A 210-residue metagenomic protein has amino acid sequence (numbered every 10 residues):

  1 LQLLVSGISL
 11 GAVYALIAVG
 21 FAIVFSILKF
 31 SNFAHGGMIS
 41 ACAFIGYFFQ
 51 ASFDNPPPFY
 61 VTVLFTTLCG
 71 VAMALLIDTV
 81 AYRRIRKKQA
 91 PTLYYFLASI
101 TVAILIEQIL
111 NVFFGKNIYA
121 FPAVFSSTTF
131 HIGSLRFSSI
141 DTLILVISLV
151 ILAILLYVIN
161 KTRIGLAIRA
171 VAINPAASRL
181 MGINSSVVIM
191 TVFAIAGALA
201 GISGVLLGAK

Functional and structural regions predicted by a protein language model:
L1-S6, F53-L64, A90, F130-I144: Interfacial loop-to-helix junctions that mark the boundaries of transmembrane helices in multi-pass membrane
Q2-F49, V80-A90, Y94: Single transmembrane alpha-helix segments in multi-pass membrane proteins
L4, G37-A41, F59-L68, L93-A98 (+2 more regions): Hydrophobic alpha-helical transmembrane segments
L10, R136-K210: Helix-loop-helix "hairpin" substructures at the membrane interface of multi-pass membrane proteins
A18-I27, G46, M73-T79, V102 (+6 more regions): Alpha-helical transmembrane segments of polytopic integral membrane proteins, especially the permease/helical cores
A43-Y47, T66-M73, T101-L110, I147-L156 (+1 more regions): Hydrophobic core segments of alpha-helical transmembrane domains in multi-pass membrane transport and ion-translocation
N55-V102: Alpha-helical transmembrane segments within multi-pass membrane transporters and channels
R84, P91-K161, V187-V188: Transmembrane helix-bundle core of multi-pass membrane transporters and related energy-transducing complexes
